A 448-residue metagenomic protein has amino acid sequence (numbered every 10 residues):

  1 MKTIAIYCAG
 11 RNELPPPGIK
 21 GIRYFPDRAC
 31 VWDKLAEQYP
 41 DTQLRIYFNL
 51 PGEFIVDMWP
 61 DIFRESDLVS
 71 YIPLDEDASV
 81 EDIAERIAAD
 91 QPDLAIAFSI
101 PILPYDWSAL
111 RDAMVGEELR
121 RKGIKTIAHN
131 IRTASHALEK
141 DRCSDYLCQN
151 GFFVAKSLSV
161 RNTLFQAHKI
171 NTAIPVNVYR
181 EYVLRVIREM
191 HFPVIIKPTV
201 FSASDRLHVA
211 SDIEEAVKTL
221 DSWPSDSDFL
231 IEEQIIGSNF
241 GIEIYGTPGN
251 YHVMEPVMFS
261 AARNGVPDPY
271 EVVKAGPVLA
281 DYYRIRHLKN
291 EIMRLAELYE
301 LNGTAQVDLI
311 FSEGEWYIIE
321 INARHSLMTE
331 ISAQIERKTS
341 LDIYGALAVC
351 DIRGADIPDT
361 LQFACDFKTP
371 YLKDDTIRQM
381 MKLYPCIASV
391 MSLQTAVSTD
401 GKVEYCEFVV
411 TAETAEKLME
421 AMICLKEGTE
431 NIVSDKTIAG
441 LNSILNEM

Functional and structural regions predicted by a protein language model:
M1-I127, K426-G440: ATP-binding N-terminal substructure of ATP-dependent carboxylate-amine bond-forming enzymes
P73-E76, H136, V209, T411: A structural signal for short, well-ordered beta-strand elements
F98, V160, V257: Conserved residues at the C-terminal ends of beta-strands
H136-L230, I235-I236, P248-G249, A275-V278 (+2 more regions): Active-site nucleotide/adenylate-binding loops and adjacent lid/helix of ATP-dependent enzymes
A155, D205, F240-I242, V307 (+3 more regions): Change "...and in nucleic-acid phosphodiester-cleaving endonucleases..." to "...and in nucleic-acid processing enzymes
E233-E300, N322-D351: ATP-dependent carboxylate/phosphate-activation module, predominantly the ATP-grasp catalytic core and closely related
I244, M293-S332, T360, F367-K373: Conserved metal-phosphate-binding beta-hairpin within the catalytic cores of diverse ATP-dependent phosphoryl-transfer
A346-M448: Peripheral (often C-terminal) accessory segments that flank ATP-dependent C-N-forming ligase machineries
